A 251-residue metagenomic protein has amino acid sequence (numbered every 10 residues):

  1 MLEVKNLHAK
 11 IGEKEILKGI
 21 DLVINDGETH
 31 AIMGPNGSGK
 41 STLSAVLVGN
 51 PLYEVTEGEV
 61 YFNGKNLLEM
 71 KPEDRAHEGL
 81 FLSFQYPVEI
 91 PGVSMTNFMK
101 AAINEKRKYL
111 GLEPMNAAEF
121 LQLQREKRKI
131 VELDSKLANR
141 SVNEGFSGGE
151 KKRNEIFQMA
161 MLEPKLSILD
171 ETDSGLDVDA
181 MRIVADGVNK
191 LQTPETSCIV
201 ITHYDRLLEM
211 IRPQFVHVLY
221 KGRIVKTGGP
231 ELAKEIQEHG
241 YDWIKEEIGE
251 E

Functional and structural regions predicted by a protein language model:
L2-V4, L17-G19: Conserved structural motif at the start of ABC-family nucleotide-binding domains
K14-E15, D74, R182: Short coil-to-beta microelement around the adenine-binding A-loop and adjacent beta1/P-loop entry of ABC ATPase
M33-S38: The feature captures the beta-strand-to-loop junction immediately N-terminal to the Walker
E59-R75, N143: ABC ATPase NBD Q-loop/coupling interface
L82-Y86, G92-K108, F120-L123: Q-loop/switch helix immediately C-terminal to the Walker
M159-A160: ABC ATPase C-loop
I168-T172, D179: Walker B catalytic motif
F215, L219, R223-E246: Conserved beta-strand-loop-alpha-helix hinge in the C-terminal portion of ABC ATPase nucleotide-binding domains
